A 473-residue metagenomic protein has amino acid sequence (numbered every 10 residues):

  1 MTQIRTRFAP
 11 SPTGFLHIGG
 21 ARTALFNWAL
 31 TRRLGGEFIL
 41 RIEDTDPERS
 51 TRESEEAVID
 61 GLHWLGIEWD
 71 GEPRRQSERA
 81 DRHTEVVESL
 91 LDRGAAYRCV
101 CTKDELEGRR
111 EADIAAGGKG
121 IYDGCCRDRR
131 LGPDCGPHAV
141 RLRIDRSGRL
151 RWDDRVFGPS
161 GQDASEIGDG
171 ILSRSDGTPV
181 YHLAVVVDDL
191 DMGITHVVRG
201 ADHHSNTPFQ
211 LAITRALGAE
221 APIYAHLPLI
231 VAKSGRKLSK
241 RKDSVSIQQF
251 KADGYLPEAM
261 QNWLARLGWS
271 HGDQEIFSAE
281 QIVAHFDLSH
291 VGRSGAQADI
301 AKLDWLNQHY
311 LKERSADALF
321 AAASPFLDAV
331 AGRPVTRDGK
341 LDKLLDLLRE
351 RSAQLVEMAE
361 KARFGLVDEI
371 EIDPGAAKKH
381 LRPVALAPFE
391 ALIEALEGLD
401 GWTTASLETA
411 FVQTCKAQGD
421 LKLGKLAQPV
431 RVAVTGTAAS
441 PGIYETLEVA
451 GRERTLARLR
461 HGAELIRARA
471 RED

Functional and structural regions predicted by a protein language model:
M1-G118, N206-A219, A259: N-terminal Rossmann-like or analogous alpha/beta NTP/dinucleotide-binding catalytic cores that position adenine
R5, C125, A139-R141, I171 (+3 more regions): Generic structural signal for residues positioned in beta-strands
R7-P12, L40-D44, M192-V197, V412-Q413 (+1 more regions): Glycine- and acidic
H17, E43, D169, D188-D189 (+1 more regions): Acidic active-site catalytic centers that drive phospho-/nucleotidyl reactions and related ester hydrolyses
A29, D60-L62, H182-V186, V430: Hydrophobic alpha-helical segments in the ANL/AMP-binding
E48-R52, E56, G66, R75 (+4 more regions): Conserved nucleotide- and phosphate/pyrophosphate-binding catalytic cores in adenylate/nucleotidyl-handling enzymes
D92, C99, E111, R141 (+1 more regions): Structured-RNA-binding interfaces characteristic of tRNA pseudouridine synthases
Y97-R98, T102-H226, V231-K237, S246 (+1 more regions): Active-site cores that bind ATP or allylic diphosphates and position pyrophosphate for catalysis
